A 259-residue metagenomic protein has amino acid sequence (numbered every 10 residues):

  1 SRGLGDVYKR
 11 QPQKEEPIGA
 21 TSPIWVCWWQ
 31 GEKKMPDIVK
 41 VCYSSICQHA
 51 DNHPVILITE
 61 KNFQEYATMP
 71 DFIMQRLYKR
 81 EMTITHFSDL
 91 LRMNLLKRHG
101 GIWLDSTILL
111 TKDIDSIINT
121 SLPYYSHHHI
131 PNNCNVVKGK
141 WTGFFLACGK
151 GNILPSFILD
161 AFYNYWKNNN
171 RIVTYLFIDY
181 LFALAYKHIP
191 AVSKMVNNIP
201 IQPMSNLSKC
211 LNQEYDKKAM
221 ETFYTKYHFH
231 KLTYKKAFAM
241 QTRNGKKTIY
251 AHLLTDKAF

Functional and structural regions predicted by a protein language model:
G3-Y8: Short, small-residue-biased leader/transition segments that mark boundaries at the very start of proteins
A20-C27, I46, V55: Hydrophobic targeting segments
I38-N52: Short, acidic, metal-binding catalytic loop of nucleotide-sugar glycosyltransferases
L57-L90: Active-site-proximal specificity loops/subdomain of glycosyltransferases
I84-I130: GT-A fold catalytic core of metal-dependent nucleotide-sugar glycosyltransferases, centered on the diacidic
I118-Y175: Conserved catalytic core of nucleotide-sugar-dependent glycosyltransferases
L154-A237: Catalytic core and acceptor-binding pocket of nucleotide-sugar-dependent glycosyltransferases
T242-F259: Long, low-complexity C-terminal extensions of enzymes
